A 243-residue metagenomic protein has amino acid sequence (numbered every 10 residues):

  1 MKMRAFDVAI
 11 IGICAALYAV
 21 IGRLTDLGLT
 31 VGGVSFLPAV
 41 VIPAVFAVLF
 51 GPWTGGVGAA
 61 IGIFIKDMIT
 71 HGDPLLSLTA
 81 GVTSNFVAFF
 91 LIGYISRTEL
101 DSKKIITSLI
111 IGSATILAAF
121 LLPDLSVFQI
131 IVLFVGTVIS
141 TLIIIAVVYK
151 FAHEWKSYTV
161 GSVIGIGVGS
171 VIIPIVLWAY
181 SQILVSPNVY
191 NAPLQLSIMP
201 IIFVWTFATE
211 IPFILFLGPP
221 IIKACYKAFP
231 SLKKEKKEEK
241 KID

Functional and structural regions predicted by a protein language model:
M1-D243: Loop-helix junctions at membrane interfaces
